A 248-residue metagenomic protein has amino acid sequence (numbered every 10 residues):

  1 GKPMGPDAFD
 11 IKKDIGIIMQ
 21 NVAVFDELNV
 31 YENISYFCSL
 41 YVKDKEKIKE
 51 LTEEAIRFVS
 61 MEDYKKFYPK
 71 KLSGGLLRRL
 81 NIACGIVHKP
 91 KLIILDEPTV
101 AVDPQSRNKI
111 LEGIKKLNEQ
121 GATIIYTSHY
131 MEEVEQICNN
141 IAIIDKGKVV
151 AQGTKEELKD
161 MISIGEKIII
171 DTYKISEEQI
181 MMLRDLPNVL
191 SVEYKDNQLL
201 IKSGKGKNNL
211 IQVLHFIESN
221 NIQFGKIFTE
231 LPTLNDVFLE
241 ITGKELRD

Functional and structural regions predicted by a protein language model:
S35, S39, E46-Y64: Conserved ABC ATPase "signature" region
Y68-G75: Conserved ABC ATPase signature
I82: Hydrophobic anchor residue at the start of the ABC signature
K89: Conserved catalytic motifs of ABC-family nucleotide-binding domains
I93-E97: Catalytic Walker B motif of ABC-type/P-loop ATPase nucleotide-binding domains
L111-G204: ABC transporter nucleotide-binding domain
